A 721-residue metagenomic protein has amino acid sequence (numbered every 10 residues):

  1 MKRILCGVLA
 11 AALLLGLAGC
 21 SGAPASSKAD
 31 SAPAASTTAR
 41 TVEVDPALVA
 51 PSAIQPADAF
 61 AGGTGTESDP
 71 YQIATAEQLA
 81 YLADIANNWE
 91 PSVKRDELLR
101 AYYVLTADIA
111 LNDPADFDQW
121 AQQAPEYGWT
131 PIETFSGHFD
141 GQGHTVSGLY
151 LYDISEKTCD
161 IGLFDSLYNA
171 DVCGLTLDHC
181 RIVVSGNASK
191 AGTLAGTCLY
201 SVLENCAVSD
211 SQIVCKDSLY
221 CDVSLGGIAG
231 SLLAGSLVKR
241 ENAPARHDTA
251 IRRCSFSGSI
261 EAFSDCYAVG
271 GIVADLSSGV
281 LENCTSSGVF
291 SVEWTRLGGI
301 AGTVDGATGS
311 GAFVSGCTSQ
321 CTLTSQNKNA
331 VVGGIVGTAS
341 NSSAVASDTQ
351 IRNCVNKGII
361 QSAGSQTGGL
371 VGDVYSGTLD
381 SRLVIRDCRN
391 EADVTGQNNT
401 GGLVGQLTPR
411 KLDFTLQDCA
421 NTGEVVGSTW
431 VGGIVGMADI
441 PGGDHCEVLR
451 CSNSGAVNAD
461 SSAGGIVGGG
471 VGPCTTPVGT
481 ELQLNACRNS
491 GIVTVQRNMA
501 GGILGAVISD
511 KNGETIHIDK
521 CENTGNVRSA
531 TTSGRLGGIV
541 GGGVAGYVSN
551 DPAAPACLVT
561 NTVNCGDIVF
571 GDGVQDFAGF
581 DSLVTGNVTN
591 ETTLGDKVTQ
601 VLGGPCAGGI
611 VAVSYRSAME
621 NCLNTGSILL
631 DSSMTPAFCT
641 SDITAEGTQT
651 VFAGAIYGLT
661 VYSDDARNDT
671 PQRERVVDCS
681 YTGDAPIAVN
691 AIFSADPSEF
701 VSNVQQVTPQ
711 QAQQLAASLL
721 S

Functional and structural regions predicted by a protein language model:
M1-V8: Bacterial N-terminal signal peptides that target proteins for export
L17-T38: Sec-dependent signal peptide cleavage junction
R40-S721: Surface-exposed repetitive/solenoidal architectures
